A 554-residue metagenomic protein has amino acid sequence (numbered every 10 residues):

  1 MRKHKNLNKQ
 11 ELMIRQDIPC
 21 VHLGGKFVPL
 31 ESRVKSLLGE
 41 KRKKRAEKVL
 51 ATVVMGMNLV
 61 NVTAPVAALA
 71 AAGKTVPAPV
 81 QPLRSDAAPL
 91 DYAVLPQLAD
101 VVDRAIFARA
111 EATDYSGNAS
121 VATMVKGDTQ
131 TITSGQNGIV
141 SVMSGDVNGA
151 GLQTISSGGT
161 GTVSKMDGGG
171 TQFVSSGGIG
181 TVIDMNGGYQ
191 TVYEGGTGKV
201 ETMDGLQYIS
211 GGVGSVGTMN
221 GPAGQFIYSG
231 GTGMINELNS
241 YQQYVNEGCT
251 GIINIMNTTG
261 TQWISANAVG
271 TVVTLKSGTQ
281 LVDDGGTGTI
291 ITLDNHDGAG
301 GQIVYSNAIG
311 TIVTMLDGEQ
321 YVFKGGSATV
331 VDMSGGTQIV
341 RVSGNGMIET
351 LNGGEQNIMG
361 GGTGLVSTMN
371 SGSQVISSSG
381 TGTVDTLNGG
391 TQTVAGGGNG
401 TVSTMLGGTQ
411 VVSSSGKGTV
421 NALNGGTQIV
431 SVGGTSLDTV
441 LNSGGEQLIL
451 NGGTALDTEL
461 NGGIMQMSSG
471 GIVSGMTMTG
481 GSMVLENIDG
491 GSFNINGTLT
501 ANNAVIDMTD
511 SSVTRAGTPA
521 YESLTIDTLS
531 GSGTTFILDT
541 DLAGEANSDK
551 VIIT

Functional and structural regions predicted by a protein language model:
M1-P82: Hydrophobic topogenic segments
A70-T133: Low-complexity, acidic Ser/Thr/Pro-rich repeat tracts that form intrinsically disordered stalk/linker regions of very
A122-T123, Q130, S141, Q153 (+35 more regions): Conserved positions within tandem-repeat grammars
D128, Q136, G159, G178 (+16 more regions): Acidic, glycine-centered low-complexity repeats within long intrinsically disordered regions
D128-Q130, G151-Q153, Q172, G188-V192 (+19 more regions): Extracellular beta-strand repeat scaffolds in secreted/surface proteins
I139, Q225, T381, L448 (+2 more regions): Glycine-rich beta-solenoid repeat tracts in large extracellular/virion proteins
I290, L351, L387, G400-G407 (+3 more regions): Extracellular beta-solenoid/beta-roll
